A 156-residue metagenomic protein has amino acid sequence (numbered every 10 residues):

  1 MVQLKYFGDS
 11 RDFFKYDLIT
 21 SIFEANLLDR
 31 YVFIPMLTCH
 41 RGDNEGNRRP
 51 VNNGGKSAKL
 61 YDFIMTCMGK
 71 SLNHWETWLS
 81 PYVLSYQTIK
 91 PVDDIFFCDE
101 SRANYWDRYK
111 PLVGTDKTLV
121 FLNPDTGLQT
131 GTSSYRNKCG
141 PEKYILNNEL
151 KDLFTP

Functional and structural regions predicted by a protein language model:
M1-P156: Class I S-adenosyl-L-methionine-dependent methyltransferase catalytic core
